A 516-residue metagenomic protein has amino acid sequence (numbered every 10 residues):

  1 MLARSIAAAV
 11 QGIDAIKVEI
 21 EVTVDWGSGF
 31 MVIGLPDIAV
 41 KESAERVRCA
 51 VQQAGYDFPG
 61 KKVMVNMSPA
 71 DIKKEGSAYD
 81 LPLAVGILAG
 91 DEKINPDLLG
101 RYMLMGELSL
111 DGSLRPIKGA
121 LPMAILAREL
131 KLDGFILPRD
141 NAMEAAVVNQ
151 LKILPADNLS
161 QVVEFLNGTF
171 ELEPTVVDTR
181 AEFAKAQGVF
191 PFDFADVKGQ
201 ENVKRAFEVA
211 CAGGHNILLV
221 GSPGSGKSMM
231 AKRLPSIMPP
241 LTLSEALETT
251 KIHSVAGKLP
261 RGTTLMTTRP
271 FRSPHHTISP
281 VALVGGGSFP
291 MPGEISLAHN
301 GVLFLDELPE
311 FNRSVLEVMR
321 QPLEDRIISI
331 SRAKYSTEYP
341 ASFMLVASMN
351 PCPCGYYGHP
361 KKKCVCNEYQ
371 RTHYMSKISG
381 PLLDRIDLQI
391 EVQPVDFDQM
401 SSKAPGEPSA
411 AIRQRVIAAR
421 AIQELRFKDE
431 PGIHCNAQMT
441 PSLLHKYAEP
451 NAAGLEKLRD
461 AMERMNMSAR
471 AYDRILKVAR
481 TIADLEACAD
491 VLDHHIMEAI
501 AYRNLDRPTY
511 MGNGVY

Functional and structural regions predicted by a protein language model:
M1-L218, S222-S225, S331, A471-Y472 (+1 more regions): Peripheral, non-AAA+ core regions of ATP-driven protein-machinery
V18-V24, L283, D387-I390: Short beta-strand elements
I33, A39-A44, P59, N66-G76 (+3 more regions): Basic, amphipathic alpha-helical bundle interface domains used for macromolecular binding and assembly
L110, L303-F304, E310-F311, F397: Residues immediately C-terminal
F170-V209, G213, P240-I295: P-loop NTPase nucleotide-binding/switch module
L219-P260, D325: Walker A/P-loop
N300, D306-E307, V318: Walker B catalytic acidic pair
